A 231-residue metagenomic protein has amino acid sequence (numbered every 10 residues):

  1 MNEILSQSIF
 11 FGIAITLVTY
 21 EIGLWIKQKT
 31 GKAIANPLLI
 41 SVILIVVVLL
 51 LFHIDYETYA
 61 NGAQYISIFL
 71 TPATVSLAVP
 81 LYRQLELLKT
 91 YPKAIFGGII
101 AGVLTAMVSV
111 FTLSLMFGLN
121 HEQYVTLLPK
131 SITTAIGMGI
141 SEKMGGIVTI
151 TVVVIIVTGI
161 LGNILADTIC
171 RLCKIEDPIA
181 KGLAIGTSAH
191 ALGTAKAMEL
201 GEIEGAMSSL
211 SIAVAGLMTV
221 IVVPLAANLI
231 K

Functional and structural regions predicted by a protein language model:
N2-T16, Y20-Y82, L87-G98, G102: Helical membrane-embedded segments and adjacent short helical loop/helix-boundary regions of multi-pass membrane
Q7-S8, A94-G97, E122-Q123, P178-I179 (+1 more regions): A short, structure-level motif marking secondary-structure boundaries and short turns
G12-W25, V42, V46, L50 (+7 more regions): Transmembrane alpha-helical segments of multi-pass membrane transport proteins and ion-pumping complexes
K27-K32, H53, G146, C170-I175 (+5 more regions): Generic secondary-structure signature for well-ordered alpha-helical cores
T30-I34, D55-Y56, A60, E86-K89 (+5 more regions): Membrane-interfacial segments
E57, A106, E122, N163 (+4 more regions): Short, electropositive, low-hydrophobicity segments enriched in small/polar residues
L81-I160: Internal active-site segments that recognize and position negatively charged phosphoryl groups and nucleotide moieties
Q123-I150, I156-V157, L172-V214: Alpha-helical membrane segments and immediately flanking helix-loop junctions that form or couple to the substrate/ion
